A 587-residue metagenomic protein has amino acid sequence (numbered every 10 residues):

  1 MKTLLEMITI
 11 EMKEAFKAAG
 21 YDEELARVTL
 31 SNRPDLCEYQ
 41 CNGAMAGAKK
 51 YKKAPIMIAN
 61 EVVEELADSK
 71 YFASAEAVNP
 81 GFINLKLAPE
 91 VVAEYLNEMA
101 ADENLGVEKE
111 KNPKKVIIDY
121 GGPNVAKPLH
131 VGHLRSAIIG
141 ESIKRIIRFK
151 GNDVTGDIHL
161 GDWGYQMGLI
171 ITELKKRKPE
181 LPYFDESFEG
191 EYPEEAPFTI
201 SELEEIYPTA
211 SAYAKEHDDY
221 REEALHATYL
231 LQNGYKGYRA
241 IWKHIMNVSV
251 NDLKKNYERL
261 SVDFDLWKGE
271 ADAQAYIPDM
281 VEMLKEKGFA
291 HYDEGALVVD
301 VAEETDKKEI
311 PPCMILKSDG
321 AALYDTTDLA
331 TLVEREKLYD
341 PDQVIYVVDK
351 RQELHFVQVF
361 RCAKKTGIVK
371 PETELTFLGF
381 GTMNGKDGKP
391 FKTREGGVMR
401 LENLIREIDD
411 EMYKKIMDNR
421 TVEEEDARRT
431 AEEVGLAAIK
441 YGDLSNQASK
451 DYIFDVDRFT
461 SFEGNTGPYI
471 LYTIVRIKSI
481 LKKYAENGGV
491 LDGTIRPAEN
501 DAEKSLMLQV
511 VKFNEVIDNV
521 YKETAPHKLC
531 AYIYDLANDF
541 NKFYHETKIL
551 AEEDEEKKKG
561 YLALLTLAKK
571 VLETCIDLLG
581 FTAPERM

Functional and structural regions predicted by a protein language model:
M1-A93, L105, E110-M587: Non-catalytic interaction-recognition regions
E94-M99: Short, charged, solvent-exposed linker or helix-capping segments at domain edges/interfaces that act as flexible hinges
